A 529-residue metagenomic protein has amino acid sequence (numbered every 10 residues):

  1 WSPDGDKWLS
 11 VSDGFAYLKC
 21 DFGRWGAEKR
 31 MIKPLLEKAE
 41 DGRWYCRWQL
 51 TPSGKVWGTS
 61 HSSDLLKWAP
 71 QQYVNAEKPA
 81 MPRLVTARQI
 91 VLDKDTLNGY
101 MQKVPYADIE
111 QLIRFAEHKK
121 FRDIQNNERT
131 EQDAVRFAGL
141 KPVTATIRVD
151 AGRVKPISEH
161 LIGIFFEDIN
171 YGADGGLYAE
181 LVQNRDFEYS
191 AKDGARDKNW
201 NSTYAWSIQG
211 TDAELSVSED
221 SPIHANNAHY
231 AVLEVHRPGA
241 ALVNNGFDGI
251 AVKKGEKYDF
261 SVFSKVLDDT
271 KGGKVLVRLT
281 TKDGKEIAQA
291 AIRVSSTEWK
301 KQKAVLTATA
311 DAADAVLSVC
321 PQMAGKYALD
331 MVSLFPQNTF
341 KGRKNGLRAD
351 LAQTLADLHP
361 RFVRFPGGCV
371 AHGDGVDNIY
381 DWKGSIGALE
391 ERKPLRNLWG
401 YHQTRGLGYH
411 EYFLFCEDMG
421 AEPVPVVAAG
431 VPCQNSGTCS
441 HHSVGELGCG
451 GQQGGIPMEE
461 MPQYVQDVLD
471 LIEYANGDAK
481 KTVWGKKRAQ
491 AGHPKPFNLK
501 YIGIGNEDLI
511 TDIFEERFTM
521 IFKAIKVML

Functional and structural regions predicted by a protein language model:
W1-G139: Carbohydrate-active catalytic/glycan-binding domains of CAZyme proteins, especially the secreted or lumenal ectodomains
L18-A27, P52-S53, D269, S295 (+4 more regions): Acidic-and-aromatic substrate-binding clefts and catalytic sites of carbohydrate-active enzymes
L35-E37, Y45-W48, I162-F166, E188 (+3 more regions): Structural recognition of the beta-strand scaffold that forms the well-ordered cores of secreted hydrolase catalytic
P52-S53, N170-Y171, G368-H372, A429-C433 (+1 more regions): Solvent-exposed loop/turn segments at secondary-structure junctions within structured extracellular/periplasmic domains
H61, D467-D470, Y474-L529: Active-site neighborhood of glycoside hydrolase catalytic domains
N126-R405, E422, C439-G451, P457-P462 (+1 more regions): Extracellular and organelle-lumenal recognition/adhesion modules and their flexible linkers in secreted
A308, C416, S443-D478, T482 (+1 more regions): Acidic, His- and aromatic-enriched active-site or binding-groove loops in soluble protein domains that engage sugars
E411-P423, K495-F497, I525-M528: A structural motif corresponding to the C-terminal end of an alpha-helix and its immediate exit/capping segment
